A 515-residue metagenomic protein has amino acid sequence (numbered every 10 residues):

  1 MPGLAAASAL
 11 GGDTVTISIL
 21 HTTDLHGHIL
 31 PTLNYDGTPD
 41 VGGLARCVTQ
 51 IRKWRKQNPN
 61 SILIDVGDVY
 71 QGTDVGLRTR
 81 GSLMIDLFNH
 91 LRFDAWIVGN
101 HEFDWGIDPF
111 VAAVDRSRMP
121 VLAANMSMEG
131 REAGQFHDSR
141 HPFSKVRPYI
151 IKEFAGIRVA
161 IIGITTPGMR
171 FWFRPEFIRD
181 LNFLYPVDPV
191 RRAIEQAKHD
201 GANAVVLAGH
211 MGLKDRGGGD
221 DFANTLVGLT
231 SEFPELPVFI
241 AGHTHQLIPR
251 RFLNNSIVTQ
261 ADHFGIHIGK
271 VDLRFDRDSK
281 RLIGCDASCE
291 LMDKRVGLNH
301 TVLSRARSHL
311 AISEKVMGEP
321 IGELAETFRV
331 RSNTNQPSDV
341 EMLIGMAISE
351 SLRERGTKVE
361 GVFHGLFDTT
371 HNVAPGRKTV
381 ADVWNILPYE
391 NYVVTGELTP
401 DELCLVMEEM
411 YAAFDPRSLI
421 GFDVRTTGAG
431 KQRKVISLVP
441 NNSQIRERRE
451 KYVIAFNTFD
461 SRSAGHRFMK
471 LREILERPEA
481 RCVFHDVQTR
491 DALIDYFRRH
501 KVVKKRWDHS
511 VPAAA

Functional and structural regions predicted by a protein language model:
G3-K294, D339-A347, V362, E397 (+2 more regions): Acidic, metal/ion-coordinating pockets
V15-G37, G42-Q50, K56, W172 (+4 more regions): Catalytic centers of hydrolytic enzymes
